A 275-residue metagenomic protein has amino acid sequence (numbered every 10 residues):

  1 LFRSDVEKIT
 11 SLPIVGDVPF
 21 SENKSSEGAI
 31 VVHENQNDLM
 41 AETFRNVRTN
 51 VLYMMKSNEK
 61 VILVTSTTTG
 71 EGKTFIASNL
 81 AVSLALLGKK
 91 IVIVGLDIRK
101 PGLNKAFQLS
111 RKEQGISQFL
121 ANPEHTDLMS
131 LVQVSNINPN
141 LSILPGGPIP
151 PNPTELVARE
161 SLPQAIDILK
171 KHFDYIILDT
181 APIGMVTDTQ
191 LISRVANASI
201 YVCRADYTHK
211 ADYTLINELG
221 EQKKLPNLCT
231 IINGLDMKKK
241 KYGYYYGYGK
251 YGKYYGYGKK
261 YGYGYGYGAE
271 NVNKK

Functional and structural regions predicted by a protein language model:
F2-K90, L96-G102, A106-I116, N122-H125 (+5 more regions): Short boundary/hinge segments that flank catalytic cores
V51, G146-T187: Phosphate-binding/switch loop-helix module in NTP-utilizing enzymes
V61-L63, K90-V92, L141-I143, Y175-I177: Residue-level preference for the first positions of well-ordered beta-strands
T74, G95, D179, N197: Conserved G/P- and acidic residue-centered "switch" motifs that form tight phosphate/ATP-binding loops in soluble
K90, Y175, A198-Y201, C229: Well-ordered beta-strand positions
N140-L141, L228: Short, conserved active-site loop motifs that form the nucleotide-linked donor/cofactor pocket
E160-P163, L191-S193, K274-K275: NTP-binding/hydrolysis catalytic cores, primarily Walker-type P-loop NTPases
K171, M185-D206: Inter-motif core of Ras-like GTPase G domains
